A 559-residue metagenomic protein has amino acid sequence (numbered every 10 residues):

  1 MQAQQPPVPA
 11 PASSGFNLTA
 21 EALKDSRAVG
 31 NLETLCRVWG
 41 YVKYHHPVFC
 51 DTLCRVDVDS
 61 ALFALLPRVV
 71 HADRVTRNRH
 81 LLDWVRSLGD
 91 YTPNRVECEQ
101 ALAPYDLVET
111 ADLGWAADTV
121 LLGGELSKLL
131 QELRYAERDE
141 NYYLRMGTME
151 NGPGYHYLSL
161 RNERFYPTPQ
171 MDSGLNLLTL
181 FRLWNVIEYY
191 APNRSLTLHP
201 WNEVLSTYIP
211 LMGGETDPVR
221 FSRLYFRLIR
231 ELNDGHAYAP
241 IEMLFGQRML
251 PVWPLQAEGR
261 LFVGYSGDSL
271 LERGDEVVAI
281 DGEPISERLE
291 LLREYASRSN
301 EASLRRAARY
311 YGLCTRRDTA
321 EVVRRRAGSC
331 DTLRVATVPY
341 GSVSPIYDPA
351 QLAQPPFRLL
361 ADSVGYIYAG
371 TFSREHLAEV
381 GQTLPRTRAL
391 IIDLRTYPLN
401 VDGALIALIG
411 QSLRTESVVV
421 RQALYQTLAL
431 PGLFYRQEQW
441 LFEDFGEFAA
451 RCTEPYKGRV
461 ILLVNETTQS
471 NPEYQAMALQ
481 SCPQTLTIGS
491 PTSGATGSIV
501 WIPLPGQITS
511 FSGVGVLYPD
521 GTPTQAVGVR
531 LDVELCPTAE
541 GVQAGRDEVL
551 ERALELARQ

Functional and structural regions predicted by a protein language model:
M1-P9: Bacterial Sec-dependent N-terminal signal peptides
A10-N17, R27-N31, Y41-H46, L53-C54 (+9 more regions): Cleft-lining beta-strand/loop regions that shape enzyme active-site pockets
R27-A28, E33-C36, G40, D106 (+6 more regions): PDZ/PDZ-like domain segments forming the peptide/carboxylate-binding groove, activating on the N-terminal beta-strands
N31-L35, V58-A61, R77-W84, N176-L180 (+8 more regions): Stable alpha-helical elements in mature extracytoplasmic
V38, V42-H46, L66-R68, L183 (+6 more regions): Conserved PDZ fold ligand-binding element
F49-D59, L66-R161, P192-E258, R316-E321 (+2 more regions): Extended, small/polar residue-biased N-terminal targeting/export presequences and adjacent propeptide/linker tracts
W501-D532: C-terminal structured "cap/appendage" subdomains that terminate the fold
D532-Q559: Low-complexity, Gly/Ser/Thr/Pro-rich intrinsically disordered linker/tail segments
